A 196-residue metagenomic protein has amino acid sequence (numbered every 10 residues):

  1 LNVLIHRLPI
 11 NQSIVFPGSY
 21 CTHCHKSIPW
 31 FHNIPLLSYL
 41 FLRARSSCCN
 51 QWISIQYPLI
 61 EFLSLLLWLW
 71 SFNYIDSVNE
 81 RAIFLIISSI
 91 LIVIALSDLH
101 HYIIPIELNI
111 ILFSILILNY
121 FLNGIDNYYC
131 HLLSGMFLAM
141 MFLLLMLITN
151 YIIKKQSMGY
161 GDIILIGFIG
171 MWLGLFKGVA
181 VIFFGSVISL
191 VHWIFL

Functional and structural regions predicted by a protein language model:
L1-Q56: Membrane-proximal soluble regions of multi-pass membrane proteins
N2-V3, L65, I166: General alpha-helical segment detector with a strong preference for membrane-spanning helices and helix-boundary regions
I5-H6, S71, F168-I169: Active-site-flanking alpha-helical
Y57-I60, I106-L108: Loop-to-transmembrane alpha-helix entry segments
E61-N73, S114-N119: Membrane-embedded alpha-helical segments in integral membrane proteins
W70-I83: Transmembrane helix-loop-helix
I86-S89, V93-V191: Functional transmembrane core segments of multi-pass inner-membrane proteins
I194-L196: Short, intrinsically disordered, charge-balanced linker/junction segments flanking boundaries in proteins
